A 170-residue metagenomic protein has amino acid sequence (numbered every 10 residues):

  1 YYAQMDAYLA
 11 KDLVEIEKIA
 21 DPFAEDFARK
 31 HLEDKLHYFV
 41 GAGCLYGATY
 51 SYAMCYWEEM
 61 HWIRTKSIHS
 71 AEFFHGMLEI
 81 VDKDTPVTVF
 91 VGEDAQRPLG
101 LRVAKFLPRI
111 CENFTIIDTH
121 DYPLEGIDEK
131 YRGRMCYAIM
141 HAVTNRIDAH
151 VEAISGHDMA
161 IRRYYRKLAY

Functional and structural regions predicted by a protein language model:
A3-Y170: A SIS-like phosphosugar-recognition module
